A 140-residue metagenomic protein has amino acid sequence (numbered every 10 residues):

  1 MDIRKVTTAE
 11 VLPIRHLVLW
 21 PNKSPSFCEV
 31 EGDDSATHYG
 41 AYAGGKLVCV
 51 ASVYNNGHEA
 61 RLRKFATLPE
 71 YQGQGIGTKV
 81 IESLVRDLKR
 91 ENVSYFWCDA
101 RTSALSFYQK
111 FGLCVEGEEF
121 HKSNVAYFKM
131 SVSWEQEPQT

Functional and structural regions predicted by a protein language model:
M1-A43, W134-T140: Short amphipathic alpha-helix that is part of the acyltransferase structural core
R15, Y108, L113: Conserved active-site tyrosine of GNAT-family acetyltransferases
G40, K46-Y54, R61-A66: Conserved beta-strand in the GNAT
N55-F65, Q72, K122-Y127: A conserved beta-turn-beta hairpin within the catalytic core of GNAT-like acetyltransferases that forms part
T67, G73-R86: Conserved acetyl-CoA-binding loop-helix of GNAT-fold acetyltransferases
V80, A104-F107: Conserved short alpha-helix immediately C-terminal to the canonical SAM/SAH-binding motif I of Rossmann-like
L88-R101: Conserved GNAT acetyl-CoA-binding A-motif
D99, C114-V132: Conserved catalytic-core motifs of GNAT/GCN5-like acyltransferases
